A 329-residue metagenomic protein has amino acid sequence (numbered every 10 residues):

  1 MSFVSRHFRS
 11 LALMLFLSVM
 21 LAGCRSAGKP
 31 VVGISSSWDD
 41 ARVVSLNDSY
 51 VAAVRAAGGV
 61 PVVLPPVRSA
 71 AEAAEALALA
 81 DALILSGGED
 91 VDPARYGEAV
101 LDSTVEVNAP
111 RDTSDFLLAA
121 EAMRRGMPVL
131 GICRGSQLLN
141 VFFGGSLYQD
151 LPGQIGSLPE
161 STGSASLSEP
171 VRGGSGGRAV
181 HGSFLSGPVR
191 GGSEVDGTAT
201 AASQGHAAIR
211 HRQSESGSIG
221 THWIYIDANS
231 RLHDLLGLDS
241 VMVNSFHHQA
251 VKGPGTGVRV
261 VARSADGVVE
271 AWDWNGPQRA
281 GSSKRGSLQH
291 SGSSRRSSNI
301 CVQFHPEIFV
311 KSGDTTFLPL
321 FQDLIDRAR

Functional and structural regions predicted by a protein language model:
M1-A12: Bacterial N-terminal signal peptides that target proteins for export
S2-V4, L21-I132, N140-Y148, P152-V180 (+6 more regions): N-terminal beta1-alpha1 cap of cysteine-dependent amidohydrolase-like domains
S10-A22: Bacterial N-terminal signal peptides
S136: Catalytic nucleophile loop
I300-F304: Active-site-proximal beta-strand elements of phosphoester/diester hydrolases
